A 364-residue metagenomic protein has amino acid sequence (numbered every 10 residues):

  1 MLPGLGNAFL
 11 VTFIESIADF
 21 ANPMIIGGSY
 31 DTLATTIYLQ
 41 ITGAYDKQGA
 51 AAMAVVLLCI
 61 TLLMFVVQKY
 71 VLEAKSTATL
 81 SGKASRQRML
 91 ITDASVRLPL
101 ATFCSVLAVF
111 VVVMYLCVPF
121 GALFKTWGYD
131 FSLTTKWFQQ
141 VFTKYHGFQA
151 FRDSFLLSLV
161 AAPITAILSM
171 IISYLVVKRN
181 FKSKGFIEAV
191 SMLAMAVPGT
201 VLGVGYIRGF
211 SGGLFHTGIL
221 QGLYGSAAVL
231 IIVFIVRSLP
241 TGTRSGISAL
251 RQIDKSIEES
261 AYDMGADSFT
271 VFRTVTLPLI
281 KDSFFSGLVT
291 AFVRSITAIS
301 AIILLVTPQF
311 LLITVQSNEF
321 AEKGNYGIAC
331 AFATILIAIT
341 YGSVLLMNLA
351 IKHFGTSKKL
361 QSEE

Functional and structural regions predicted by a protein language model:
M1-A18, T102-V112, L193, V197 (+4 more regions): Transmembrane alpha-helices
F9, L57-V71, Y145-V176, F186: Transmembrane alpha-helix signature in integral membrane proteins
V11, N22, A51-T92, L175-V176 (+6 more regions): C-terminal transmembrane helix and the adjacent membrane-cytosol boundary/short C-terminal tail of inner/organellar
P23-G28, A84-M89, F124, G128-T135 (+6 more regions): Membrane-interfacial helix termini and adjacent extracytoplasmic/periplasmic loops of multi-pass transporters
P23-L62, T92-V96, T126, D130-Q149 (+2 more regions): Interhelical loop and adjacent transmembrane-helix boundary motif in polytopic membrane transport permeases
L58, L62-F65, R88-C117, G185-S191: N-terminal signal-anchor/first transmembrane alpha helix
D93-T102, I171-Y206, S362-E363: Cytoplasmic-entry segments and transmembrane alpha-helices of multi-pass inner-membrane transporters
F103-V106, H146-S158, A196, G205-G242 (+1 more regions): Loop-to-helix entry region at the N-terminal start of transmembrane alpha-helices in multi-pass membrane transporters
